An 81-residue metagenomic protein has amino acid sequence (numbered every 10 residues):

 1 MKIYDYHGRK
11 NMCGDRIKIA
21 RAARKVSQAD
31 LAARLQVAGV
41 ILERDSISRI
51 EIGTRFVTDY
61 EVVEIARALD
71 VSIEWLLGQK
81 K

Functional and structural regions predicted by a protein language model:
M1-R24: A short, Lys/Arg-rich alpha-helix, primarily the initiator
Y4-D5, S48-I50: Short, contiguous strand/loop micro-motifs
D15, V26, L42, V57-Y60: Residue-level signal for the short linker/turn that defines the boundary of a DNA-recognition helix
A22, Q36-V37, I52, V63 (+1 more regions): Residue-level detection of the helix-turn-helix DNA-binding "recognition helix"
K25-R49: Short alpha-helical DNA-recognition segment
T54, T58-W75: DNA major-groove recognition helix of helix-turn-helix/homeodomain DNA-binding modules
W75-K81: Phospho-regulated, low-complexity intrinsically disordered regions of nuclear gene-regulatory and chromatin-associated
